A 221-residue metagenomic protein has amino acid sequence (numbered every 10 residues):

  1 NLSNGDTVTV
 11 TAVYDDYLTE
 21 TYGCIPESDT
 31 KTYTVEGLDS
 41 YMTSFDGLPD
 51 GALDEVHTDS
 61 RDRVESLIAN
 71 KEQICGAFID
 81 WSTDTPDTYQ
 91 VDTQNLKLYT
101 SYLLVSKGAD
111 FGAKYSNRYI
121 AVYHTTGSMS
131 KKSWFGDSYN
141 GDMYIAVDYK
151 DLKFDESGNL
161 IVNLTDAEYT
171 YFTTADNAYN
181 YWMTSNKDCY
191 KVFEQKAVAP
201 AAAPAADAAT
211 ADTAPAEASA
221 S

Functional and structural regions predicted by a protein language model:
N1-S66: Beta-rich interaction/scaffold domains
N1-T11, S101-K114: Serine/threonine-rich, repeat-prone extracellular segments and beta-strand-based repeat modules of secreted/surface
V13-E27, T126-Y144, F154-D155: Short, cysteine-centered beta-strand-loop-beta hairpins and adjacent loop/turn segments enriched in charged/polar
D46-D92: Short, non-transmembrane alpha-helical segments in secretory-pathway proteins
P86-V91, Y99, S106, G112 (+1 more regions): Intrinsically disordered, low-complexity regulatory regions
Y115-G127: Short, hydrophobic/proline-enriched secondary-structure or compact coil segments at domain edges
G136-D188, V198: A short, surface-exposed interaction/processing loop segment used at functional sites
A201-S221: Ser/Thr/Gly/Pro-rich low-complexity, disordered linker/stalk segments of secreted and cell-surface proteins
